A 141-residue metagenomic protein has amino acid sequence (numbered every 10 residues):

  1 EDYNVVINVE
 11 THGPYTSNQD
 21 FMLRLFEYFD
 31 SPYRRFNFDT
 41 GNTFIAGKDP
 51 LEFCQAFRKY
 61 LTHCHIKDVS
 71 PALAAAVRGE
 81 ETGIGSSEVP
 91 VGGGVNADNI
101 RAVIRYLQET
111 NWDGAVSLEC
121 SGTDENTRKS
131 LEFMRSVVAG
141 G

Functional and structural regions predicted by a protein language model:
E1-F36, A97, R101: Active-site acidic/histidine proton-transfer and metal-coordination neighborhood in alpha/beta enzyme cores
D2, Y28-F29, A56, E109-N111 (+1 more regions): Alpha-helix C-cap/termination motif
I7, D39, C64, L107 (+2 more regions): Conserved, mostly hydrophobic/aromatic
E10-P14, D39-T43, K67-P71, E119-T123: Active-site beta-loop-alpha junctions enriched in small/polar residues
Y15-S31, F44-A56, T127-M134: Distinct, well-ordered alpha-helical segments
N18-D20, F44-D113: Gly/Pro-rich active-site loop or hairpin
S31, R35, K59, D98-R101 (+1 more regions): N-terminal pre-domain/capping segments
Y106, T110, G122-G141: Aromatic-rich peripheral "rim/lid" segments of glycoside hydrolase catalytic domains that contact and position glycan
